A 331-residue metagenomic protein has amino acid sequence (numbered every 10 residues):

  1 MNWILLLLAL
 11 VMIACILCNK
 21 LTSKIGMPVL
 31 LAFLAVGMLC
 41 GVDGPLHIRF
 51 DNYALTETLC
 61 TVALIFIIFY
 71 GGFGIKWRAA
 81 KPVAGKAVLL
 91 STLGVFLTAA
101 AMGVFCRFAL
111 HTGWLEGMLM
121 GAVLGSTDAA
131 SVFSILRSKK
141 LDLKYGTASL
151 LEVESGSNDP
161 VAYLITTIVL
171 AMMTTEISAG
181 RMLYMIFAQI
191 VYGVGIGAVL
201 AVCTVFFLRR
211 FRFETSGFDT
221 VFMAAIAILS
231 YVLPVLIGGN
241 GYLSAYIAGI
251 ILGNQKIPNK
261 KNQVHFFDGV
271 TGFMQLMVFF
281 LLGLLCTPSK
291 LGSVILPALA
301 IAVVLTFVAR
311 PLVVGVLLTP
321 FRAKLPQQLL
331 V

Functional and structural regions predicted by a protein language model:
M1-V331: Transmembrane helical cores of multi-pass secondary ion antiporters/exchangers
